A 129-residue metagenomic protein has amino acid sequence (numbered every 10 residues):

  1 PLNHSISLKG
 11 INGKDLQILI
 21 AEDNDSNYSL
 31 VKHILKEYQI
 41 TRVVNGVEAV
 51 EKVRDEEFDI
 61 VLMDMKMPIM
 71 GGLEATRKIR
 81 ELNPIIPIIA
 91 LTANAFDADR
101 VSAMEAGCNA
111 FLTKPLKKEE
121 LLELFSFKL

Functional and structural regions predicted by a protein language model:
P1-L19: Disordered, acidic interdomain junction associated with two-component signaling
E22: Conserved acidic carboxylate
S29-H33: Charged docking surfaces used in two-component/phosphorelay signaling
R42-I60, E81: Acidic, metal-coordinating helix/loop segments flanking the phosphotransfer/catalytic sites of two-component signaling
N45-E48, G71-A75: Acidic catalytic/metal-coordinating carboxylates
P68, F96: The feature encodes the CheY-like receiver
L116-F125: C-terminal output helix
